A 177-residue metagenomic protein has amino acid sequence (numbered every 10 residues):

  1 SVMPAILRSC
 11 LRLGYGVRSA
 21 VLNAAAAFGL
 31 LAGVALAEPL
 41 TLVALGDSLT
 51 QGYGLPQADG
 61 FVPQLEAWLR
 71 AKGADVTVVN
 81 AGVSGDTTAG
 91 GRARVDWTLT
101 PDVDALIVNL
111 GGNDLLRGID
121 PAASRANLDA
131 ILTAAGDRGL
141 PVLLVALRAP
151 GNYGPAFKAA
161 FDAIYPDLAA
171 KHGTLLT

Functional and structural regions predicted by a protein language model:
S1-M3, G33, L176-T177: Short intrinsically disordered, low-complexity coil segments enriched in acidic
S1-R18: N-terminal secretory signal peptides that target proteins for export/translocation
G16-G33: Bacterial N-terminal signal peptides
L22, G46, G112-N113: Residue-level micro-sites within transmembrane alpha helices that shape and flank functional polar/acidic positions
A27-G29, L42-A44, V83, N127 (+1 more regions): Residues at the start of alpha-helices and the adjacent loop-to-helix junctions
L36-S84, R94-D102: Serine-esterase "nucleophile elbow" of acetyl-processing enzymes
Q64, A71-A74, G90-T177: Alpha-helical cap/lid subdomain in secreted, periplasmic, or secretory-pathway luminal O-acyl-processing enzymes
G85-A89: Acidic-and-aromatic substrate-binding clefts and catalytic sites of carbohydrate-active enzymes
